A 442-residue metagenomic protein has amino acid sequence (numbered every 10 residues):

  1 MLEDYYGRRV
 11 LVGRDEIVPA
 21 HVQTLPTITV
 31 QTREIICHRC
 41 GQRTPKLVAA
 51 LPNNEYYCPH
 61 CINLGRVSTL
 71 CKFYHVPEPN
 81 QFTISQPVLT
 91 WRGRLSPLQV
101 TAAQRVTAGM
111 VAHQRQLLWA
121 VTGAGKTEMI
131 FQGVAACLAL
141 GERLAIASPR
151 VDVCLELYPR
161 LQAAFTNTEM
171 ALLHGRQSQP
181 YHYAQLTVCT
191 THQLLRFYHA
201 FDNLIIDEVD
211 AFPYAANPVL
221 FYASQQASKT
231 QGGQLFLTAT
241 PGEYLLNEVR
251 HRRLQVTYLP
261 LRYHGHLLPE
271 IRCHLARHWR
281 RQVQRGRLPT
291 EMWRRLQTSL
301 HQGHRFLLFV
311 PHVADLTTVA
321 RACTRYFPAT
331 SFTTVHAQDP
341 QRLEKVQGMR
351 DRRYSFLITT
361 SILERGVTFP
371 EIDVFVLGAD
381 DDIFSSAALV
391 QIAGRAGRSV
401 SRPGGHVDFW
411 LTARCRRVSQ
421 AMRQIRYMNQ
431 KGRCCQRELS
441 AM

Functional and structural regions predicted by a protein language model:
T29-Q81: Interdomain "pre-motor" coupling segment immediately N-terminal to P-loop NTPase/helicase cores
W91-Q114: N-terminal pre-P-loop "Q-motif" helix
W119-T127, C137-L138, E142-L157, R285 (+2 more regions): Conserved strand-helix element at the start of the C-terminal RecA-like helicase core
A139-R143, S148-T191, F332: Conserved nucleic-acid-binding Ia/Ib motif block in the N-terminal RecA-like helicase ATPase lobe
E169-Y183, S331-T360: Conserved helicase ATPase core of P-loop NTP-dependent helicases/translocases
H199-A276: Post-DEXD/H (motif II) to motif III coupling segment of the RecA-like Helicase ATP-binding lobe
E208-A211, D339, V346, R350-P403 (+1 more regions): Conserved RecA-like helicase motor core of SF1/SF2 enzymes
S228-Y244, A393-Q424: Conserved segment of the helicase C-terminal RecA-like domain
